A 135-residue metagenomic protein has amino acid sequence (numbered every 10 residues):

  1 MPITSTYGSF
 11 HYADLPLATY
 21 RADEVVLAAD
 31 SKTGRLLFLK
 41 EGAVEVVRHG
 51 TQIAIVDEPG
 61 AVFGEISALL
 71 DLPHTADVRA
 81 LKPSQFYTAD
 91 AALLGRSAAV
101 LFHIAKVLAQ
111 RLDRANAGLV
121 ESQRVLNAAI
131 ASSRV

Functional and structural regions predicted by a protein language model:
M1-V135: Cytosolic regulatory regions built on CNB/CRP/Popeye-like sensor folds
